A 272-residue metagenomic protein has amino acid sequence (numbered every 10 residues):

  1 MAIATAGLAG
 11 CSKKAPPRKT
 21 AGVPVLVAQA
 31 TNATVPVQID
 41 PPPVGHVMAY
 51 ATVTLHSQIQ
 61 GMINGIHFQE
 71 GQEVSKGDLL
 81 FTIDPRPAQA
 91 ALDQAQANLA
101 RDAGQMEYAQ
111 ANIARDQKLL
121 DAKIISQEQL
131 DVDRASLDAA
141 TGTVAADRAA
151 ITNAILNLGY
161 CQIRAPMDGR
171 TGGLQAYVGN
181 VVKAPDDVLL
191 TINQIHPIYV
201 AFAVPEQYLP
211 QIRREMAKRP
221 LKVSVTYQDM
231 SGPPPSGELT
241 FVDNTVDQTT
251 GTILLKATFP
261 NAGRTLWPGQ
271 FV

Functional and structural regions predicted by a protein language model:
M1-V23, Q211-A217: N-terminal export/targeting signal detector
A15, G22-T34, K123, K222 (+1 more regions): Extended boundary segments
V23-L26, D168, D187-V188, P197-I198 (+3 more regions): Beta-strand/loop subdomains of soluble extracytoplasmic proteins
A30-N32, P36-P42, M48, T52-A184 (+3 more regions): Amphipathic alpha-helical coiled-coil/rod segments that serve as protein-protein coupling scaffolds
Y50, I66, L174, P185 (+4 more regions): Residue-level recognition of beta-strand microenvironments
A262-V272: Edge-of-domain interaction segments
